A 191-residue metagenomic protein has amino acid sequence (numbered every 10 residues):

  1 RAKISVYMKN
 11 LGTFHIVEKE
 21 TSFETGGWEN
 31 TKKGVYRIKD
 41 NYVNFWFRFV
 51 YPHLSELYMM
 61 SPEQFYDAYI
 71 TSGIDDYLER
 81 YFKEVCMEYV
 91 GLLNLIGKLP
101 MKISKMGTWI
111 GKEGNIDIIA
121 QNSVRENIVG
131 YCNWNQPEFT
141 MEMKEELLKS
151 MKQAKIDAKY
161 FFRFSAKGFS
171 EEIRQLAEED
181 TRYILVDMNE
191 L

Functional and structural regions predicted by a protein language model:
R1-E113: Accessory nucleic acid-recognition modules appended to NTPase machines
E24-T25, Q136, G168-S170: Conserved nucleotide-binding/hydrolysis micro-motifs of P-loop NTPases
R48-V50, Y131, R174-L176: Short conserved micro-motifs at the rims of enzyme active sites and ligand-binding pockets
S55-L57, K98-K102, N115-I116, E126-G130 (+2 more regions): Extended hydrophobic-aromatic, low-complexity segments
V90, I116-T140, L147-K149, F161-F162: Conserved catalytic cores of phosphodiester-cleaving nucleases, focusing on short active-site segments
I110, Q121, R125, K152-K159 (+2 more regions): Long, hydrophilic "mature protein body" segments
M141-K159, E172-R174: Short, charged, amphipathic alpha-helix that recurs within catalytic cores of restriction-modification and other
R163-L191: Domain-level recognition of nuclease-like catalytic cores that cleave nucleotide substrates
